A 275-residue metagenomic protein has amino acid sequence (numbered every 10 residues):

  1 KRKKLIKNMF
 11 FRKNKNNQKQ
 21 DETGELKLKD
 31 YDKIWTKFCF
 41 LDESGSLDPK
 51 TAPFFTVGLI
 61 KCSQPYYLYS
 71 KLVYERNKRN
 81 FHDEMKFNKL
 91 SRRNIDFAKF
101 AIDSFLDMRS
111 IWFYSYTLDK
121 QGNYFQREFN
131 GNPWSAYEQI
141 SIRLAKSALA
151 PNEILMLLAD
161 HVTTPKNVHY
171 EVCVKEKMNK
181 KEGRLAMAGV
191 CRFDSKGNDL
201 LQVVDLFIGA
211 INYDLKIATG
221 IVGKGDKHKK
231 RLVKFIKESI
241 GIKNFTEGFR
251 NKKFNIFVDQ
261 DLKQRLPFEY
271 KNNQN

Functional and structural regions predicted by a protein language model:
K1-N275: Phosphate-ester processing/binding pockets and catalytic centers
